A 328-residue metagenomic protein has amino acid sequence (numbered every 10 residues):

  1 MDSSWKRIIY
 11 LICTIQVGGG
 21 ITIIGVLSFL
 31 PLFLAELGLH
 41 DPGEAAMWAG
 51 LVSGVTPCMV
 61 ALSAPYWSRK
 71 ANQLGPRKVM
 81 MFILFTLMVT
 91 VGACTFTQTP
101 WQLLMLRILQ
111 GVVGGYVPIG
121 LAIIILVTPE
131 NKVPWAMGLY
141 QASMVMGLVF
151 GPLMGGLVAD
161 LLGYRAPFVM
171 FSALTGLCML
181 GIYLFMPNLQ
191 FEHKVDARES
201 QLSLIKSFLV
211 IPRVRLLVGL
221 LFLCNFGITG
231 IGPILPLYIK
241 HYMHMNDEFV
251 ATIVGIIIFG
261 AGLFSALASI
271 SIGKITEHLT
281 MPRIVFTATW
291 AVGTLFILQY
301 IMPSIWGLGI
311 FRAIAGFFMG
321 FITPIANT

Functional and structural regions predicted by a protein language model:
M1-K6, N188-V218: Juxtamembrane intracellular "pre-TM" segments in multi-pass secondary transporters
S4-L32, E36, I211-G230, A313: Pair of pore-lining "gating" transmembrane helices in MFS-fold secondary transporters
F29-A46, I234-T252: Short amphipathic helix-loop junctions that connect adjacent transmembrane helices in Major Facilitator Superfamily/SLC
L51-W67, F259-S271: Central cavity-lining transmembrane alpha-helices of secondary-active solute carriers, predominantly the Major
L62-Q98, T276-L279: Conserved MFS/SLC helix-loop-helix module at the cytosolic interface between two early adjacent transmembrane helices
K78-A93, S172, R283-L298: Structural signature of the two symmetry-related core transmembrane helices
T90, W101-L109, W306-I314: Paired small-residue
L106-M144: Cytoplasmic helix-loop-helix junction between adjacent transmembrane helices in 12-TM secondary transporters
